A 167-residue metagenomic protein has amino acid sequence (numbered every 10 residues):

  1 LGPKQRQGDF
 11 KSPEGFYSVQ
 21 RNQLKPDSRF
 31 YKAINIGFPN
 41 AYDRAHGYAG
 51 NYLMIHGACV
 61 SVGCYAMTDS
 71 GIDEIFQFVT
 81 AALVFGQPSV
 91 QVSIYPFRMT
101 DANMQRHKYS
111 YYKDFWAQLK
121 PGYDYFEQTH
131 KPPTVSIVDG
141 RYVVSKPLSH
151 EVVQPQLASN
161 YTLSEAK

Functional and structural regions predicted by a protein language model:
L1-Q5: Short acidic, Pro/Gly- and aromatic-enriched capping/linker segments at domain boundaries
R6-Y161: Exported/periplasmic cell-wall-interacting domains
